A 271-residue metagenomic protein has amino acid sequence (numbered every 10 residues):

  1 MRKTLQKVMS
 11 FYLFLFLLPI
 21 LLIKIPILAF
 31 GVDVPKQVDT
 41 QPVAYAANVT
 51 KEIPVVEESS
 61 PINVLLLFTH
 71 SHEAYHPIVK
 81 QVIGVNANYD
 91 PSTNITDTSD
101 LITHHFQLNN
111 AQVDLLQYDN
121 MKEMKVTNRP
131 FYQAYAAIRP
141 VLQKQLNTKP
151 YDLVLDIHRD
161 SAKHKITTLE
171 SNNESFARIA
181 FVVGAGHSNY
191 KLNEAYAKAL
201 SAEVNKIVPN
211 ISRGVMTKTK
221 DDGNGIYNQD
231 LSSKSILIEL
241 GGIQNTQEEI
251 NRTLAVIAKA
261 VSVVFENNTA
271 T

Functional and structural regions predicted by a protein language model:
M1-F16: N-terminal Sec-pathway targeting helices
I20-L65, E73, N86, T271: N-terminal, intrinsically disordered, polar/charged segments of Gram-positive cell-envelope systems that serve as
E58-R129: Active-site histidine-acidic residue metal-binding/catalytic motifs, centered on HxH/HExxH-like signatures
A74-H76, E123-T127, A162-T167, Y190-L192 (+2 more regions): Extracytoplasmic/secreted cell-surface and envelope-processing proteins
Y89-D97, Y132-A136, H187-A195, Q244-R252: Soluble non-cytosolic domains of exported or imported proteins
V141-G184: Active-site microenvironments of hydrolase-like enzyme catalytic domains
K191-T217: Active-site-adjacent substrate-binding region of metalloamidase/peptidase-like peptide-processing proteins
V215-T271: Active-site-adjacent mobile loop/cap segments within catalytic or ligand-binding domains
